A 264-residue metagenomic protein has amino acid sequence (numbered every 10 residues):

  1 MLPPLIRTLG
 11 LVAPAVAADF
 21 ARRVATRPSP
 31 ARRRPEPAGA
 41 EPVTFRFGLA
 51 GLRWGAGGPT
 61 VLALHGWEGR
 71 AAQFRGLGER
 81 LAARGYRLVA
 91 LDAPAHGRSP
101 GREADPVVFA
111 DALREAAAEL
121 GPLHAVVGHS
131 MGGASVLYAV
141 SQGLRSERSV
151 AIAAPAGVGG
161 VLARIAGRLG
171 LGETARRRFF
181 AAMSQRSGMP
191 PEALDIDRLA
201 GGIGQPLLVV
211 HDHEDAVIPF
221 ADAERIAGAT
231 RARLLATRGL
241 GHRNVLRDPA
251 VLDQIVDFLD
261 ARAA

Functional and structural regions predicted by a protein language model:
M1-F45: An N-terminal hydrophobic leader/cap segment in hydrolases
A71, G78-P100: Conserved alpha/beta-hydrolase
E103-H124: Alpha/beta-hydrolase active-site loop
V127-V136: Gly/Ala-rich beta-loop-alpha elbow adjacent to hydrolase catalytic centers
G143-M189: Hydrolase active-site cap/lid region
G202-G204, V209-H211, D215: Short beta-strand/loop motif that positions the catalytic acidic residue of the alpha/beta-hydrolase fold
A216-D222: Conserved alpha/beta-hydrolase "acid-adjacent" motif
L240-A250: Catalytic histidine-centered segment of alpha/beta-hydrolase-like enzymes
